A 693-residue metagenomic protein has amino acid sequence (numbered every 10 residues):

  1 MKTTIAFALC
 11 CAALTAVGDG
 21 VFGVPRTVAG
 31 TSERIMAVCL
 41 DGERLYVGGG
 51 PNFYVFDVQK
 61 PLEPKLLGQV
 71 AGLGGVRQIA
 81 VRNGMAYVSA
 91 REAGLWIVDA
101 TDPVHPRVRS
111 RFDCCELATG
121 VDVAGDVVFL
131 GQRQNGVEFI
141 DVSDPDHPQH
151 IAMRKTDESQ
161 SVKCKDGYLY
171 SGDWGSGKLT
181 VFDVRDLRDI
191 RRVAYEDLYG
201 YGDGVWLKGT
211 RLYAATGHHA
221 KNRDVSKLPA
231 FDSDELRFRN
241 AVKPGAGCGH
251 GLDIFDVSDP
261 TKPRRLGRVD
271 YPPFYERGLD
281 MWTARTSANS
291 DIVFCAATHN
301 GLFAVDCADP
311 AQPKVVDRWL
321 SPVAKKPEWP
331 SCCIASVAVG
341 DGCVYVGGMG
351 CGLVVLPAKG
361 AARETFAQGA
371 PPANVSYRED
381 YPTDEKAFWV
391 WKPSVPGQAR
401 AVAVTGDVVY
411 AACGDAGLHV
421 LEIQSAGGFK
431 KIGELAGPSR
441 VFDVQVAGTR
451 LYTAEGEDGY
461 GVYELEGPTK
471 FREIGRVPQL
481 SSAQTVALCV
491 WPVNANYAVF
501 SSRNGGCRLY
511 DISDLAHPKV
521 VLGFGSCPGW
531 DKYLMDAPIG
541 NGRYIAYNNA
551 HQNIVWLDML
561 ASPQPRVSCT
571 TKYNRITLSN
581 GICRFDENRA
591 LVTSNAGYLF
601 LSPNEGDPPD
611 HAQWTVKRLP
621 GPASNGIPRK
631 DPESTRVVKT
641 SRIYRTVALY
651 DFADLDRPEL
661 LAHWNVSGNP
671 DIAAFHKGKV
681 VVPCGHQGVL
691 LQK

Functional and structural regions predicted by a protein language model:
K2-A8: Sec-dependent signal peptide recognition, specifically the positively charged N-region followed immediately by
A8-V17: Hydrophobic h-region of N-terminal signal peptides that target proteins for export in Gram-negative bacteria
V17-K693: Feature marking well-ordered beta-strand scaffolds used for ligand recognition
